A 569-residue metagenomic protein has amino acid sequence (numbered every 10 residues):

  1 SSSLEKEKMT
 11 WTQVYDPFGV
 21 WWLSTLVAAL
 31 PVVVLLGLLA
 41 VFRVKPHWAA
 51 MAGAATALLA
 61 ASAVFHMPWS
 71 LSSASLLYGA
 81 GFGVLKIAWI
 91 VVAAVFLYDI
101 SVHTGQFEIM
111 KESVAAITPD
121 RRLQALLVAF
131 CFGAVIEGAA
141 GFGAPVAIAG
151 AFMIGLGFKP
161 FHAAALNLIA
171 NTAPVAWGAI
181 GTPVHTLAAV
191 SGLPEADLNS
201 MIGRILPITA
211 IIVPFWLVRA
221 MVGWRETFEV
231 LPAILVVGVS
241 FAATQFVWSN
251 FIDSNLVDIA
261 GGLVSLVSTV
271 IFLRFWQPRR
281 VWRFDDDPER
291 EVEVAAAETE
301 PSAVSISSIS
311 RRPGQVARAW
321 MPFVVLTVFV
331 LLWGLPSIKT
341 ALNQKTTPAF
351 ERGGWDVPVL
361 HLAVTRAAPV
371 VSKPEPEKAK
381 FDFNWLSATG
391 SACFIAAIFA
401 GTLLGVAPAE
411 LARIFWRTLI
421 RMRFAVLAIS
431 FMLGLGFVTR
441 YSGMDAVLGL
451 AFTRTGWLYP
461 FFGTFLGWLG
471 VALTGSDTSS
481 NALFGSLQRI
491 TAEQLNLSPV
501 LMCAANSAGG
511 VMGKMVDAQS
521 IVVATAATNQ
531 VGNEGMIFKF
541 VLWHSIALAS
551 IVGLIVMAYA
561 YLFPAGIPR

Functional and structural regions predicted by a protein language model:
F18-L30, K86-I87, G143-P145, D197-I211 (+2 more regions): Structural signature of hydrophobic alpha-helical transmembrane segments
V27-L36, V44-F65, A88-A94, I234 (+6 more regions): Hydrophobic mid-bilayer segments of alpha-helices in multi-pass membrane transport proteins, especially secondary
S73-L156, G405-T491: Membrane-embedded alpha-helical segments and adjacent helix-loop junctions characteristic of multi-pass solute
V102-F107, P119-D120, M153-A163, A189-A196 (+5 more regions): Juxtamembrane helix-boundary/capping and inter-helix hinge elements in multi-pass membrane proteins
R122-A134, P160-A173, A196-I211, S430-F431 (+2 more regions): Alpha-helical transmembrane segments of multi-pass membrane proteins
A176-E289, A508-R569: Juxtamembrane and boundary regions of transmembrane helices in multi-pass small-molecule transporters and channels
F246-E351: Active-site loops and adjacent core secondary-structure elements that bind or stabilize anionic groups
P301, R312-L466, G470: Transmembrane helical segments that form the transport core of multi-pass membrane transport proteins
